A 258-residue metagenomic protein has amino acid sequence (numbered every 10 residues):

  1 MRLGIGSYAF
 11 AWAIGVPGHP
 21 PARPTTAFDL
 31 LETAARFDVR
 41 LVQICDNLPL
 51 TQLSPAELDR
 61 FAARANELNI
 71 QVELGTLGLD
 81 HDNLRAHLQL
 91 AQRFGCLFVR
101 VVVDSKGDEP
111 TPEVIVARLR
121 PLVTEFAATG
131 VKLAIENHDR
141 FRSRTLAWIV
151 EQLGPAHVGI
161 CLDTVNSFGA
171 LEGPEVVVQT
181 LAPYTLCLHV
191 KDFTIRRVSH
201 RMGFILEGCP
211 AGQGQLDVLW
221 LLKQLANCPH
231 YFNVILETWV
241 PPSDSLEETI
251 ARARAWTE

Functional and structural regions predicted by a protein language model:
M1-C96, R254-E258: N-terminal pre-domain/capping segments
M1-P20, P24-D38, A128, S143-V158 (+2 more regions): Histidine-acidic metal/acid-base catalytic patches
A9-A11, D46-L48, G78-D80, V103-G107 (+4 more regions): Active-site-proximal loop/turn and secondary-structure-junction residues that shape catalytic pockets, frequently
E32, E57-L58, A63-I160, G169: Active-site acidic/histidine proton-transfer and metal-coordination neighborhood in alpha/beta enzyme cores
Q43, E73-L74, R100, A134 (+2 more regions): Conserved beta-strand positions in the central sheet of alpha/beta enzyme cores
